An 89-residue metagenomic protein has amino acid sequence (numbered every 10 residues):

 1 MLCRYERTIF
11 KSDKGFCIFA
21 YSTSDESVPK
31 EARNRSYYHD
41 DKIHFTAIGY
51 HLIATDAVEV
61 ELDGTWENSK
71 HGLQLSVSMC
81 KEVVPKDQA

Functional and structural regions predicted by a protein language model:
M1-F16, D25: Accessory interdomain/linker segments of ATP-dependent helicases and helicase-like nucleic-acid enzymes that mediate
K11-S12, Y21-A89: Long, highly charged, low-complexity intrinsically disordered interaction regions that mediate electrostatic DNA/RNA
